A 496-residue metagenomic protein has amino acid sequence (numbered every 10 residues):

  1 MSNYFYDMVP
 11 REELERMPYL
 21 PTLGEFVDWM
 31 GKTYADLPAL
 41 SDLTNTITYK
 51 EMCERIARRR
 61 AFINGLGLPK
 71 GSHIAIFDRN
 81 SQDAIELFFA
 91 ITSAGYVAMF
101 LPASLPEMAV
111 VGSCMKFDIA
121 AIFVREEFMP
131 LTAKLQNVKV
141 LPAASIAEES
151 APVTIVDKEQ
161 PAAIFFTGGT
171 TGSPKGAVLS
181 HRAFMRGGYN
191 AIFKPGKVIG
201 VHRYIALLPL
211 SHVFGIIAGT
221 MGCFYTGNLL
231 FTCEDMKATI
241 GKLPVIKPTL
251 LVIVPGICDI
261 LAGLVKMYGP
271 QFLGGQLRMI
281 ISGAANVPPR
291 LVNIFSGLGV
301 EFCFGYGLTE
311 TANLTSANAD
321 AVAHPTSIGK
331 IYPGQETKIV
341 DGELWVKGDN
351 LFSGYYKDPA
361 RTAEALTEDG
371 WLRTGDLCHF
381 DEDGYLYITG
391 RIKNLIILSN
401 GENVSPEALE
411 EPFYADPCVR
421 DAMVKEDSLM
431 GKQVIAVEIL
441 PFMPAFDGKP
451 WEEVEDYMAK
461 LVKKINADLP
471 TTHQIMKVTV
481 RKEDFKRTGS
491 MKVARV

Functional and structural regions predicted by a protein language model:
Y19, N45, R60-L105: Conserved AMP-binding/adenylate-forming
T48-K50, A162-G188: Conserved AMP-binding A3 loop
R55-R58, A177-I199, L207, Y332: Conserved structural elements of the adenylate-forming
E148-F166, S173, K197-R203: Conserved pre-ATP/AMP-binding loop-to-beta segment of ANL
M185-R203, L210-Q276: Conserved AMP-binding/adenylation subdomain of ANL enzymes
T249-I253, L261-A323, E336: Gly/Ser/Thr-rich phosphate-binding loop
A323-P325, L351-G375, K393, L409-E411: Conserved ANL (AMP-binding/adenylate-forming) active-site segment centered on the GW(Y/F)…HTG consensus within
G348, G354, L377-T471: AMP-binding/adenylate-forming catalytic core of the ANL superfamily
